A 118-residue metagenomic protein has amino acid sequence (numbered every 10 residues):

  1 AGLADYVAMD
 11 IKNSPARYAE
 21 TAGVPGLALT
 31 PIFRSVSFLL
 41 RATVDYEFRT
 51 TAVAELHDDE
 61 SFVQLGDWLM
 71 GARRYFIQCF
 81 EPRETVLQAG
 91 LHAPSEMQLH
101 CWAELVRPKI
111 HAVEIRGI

Functional and structural regions predicted by a protein language model:
A1-M97, W102: Conserved AdoMet/S-adenosylmethionine-binding subsite of the radical SAM
V113-I118: Acidic carboxylate-rich catalytic motifs and surrounding loops in phosphoryl-/glycosyl-chemistry enzymes
